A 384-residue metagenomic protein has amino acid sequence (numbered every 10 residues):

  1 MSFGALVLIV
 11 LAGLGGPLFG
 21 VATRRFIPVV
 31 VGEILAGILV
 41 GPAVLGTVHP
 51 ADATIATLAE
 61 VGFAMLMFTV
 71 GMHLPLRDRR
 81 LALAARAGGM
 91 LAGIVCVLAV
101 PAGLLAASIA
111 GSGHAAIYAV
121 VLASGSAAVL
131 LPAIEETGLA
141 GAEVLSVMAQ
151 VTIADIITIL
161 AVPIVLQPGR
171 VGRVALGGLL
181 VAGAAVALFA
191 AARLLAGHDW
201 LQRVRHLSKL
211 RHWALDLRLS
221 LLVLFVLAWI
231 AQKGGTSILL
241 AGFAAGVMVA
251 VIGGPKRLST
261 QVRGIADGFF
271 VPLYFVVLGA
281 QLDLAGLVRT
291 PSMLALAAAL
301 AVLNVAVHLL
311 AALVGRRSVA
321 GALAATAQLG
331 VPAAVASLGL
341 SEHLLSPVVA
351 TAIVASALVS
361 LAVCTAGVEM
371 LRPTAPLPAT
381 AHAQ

Functional and structural regions predicted by a protein language model:
F3, L45-T47, A99-L105, I156-G169 (+3 more regions): Hydrophobic alpha-helical transmembrane segments in multi-pass integral membrane proteins
G4-G20, P75-H114, V171-A187, L282-G315 (+2 more regions): Entry/N-cap segments of selected transmembrane alpha helices and their immediately preceding amphipathic helices
A5-V10, D52-G62, A87, S146-D155 (+4 more regions): Structural signal for the N-terminal portions of transmembrane helices and their immediately preceding loop/interface
I9-L18, I153-I159, P163-R257, A266 (+1 more regions): Core mid-bundle transmembrane helix pairs that form the ion/substrate translocation pathway in diverse multi-pass
A12-R25, M67-A82, A128-G141, A190-R205 (+3 more regions): C-terminal ends of transmembrane helices
A22-R25, V29, L39-A85, H206-A297: Membrane-interface junctions of multi-pass transporters
R24-I27, L74-A85, S108-G113, A133-L145 (+6 more regions): Juxtamembrane helix-boundary/capping and inter-helix hinge elements in multi-pass membrane proteins
C96-A102, L122-S146, V151-A161, N304-A312 (+2 more regions): Short helical (or helix-break) motifs at transmembrane helix termini and adjacent helical loops in multi-pass membrane
